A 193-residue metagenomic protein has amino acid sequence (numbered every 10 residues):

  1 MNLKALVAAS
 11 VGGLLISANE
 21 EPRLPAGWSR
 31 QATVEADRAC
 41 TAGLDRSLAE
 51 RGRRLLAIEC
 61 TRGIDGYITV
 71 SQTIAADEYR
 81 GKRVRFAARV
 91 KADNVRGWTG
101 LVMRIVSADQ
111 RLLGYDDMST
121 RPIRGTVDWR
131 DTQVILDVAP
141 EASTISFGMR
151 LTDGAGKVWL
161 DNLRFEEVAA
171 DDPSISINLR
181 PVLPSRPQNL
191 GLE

Functional and structural regions predicted by a protein language model:
K4-L14: Bacterial N-terminal signal peptides
L14-E193: Extracellular and organelle-lumenal recognition/adhesion modules and their flexible linkers in secreted
